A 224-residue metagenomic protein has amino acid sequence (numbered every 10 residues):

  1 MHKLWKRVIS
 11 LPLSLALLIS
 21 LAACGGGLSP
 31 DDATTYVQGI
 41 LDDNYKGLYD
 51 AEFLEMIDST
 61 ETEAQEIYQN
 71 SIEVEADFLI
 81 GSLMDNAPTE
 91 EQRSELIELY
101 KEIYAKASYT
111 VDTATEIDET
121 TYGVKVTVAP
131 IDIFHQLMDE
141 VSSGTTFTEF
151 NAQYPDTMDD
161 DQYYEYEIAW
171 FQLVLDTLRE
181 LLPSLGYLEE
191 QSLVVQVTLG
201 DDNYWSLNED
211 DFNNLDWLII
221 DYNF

Functional and structural regions predicted by a protein language model:
M1-P12: Bacterial N-terminal signal peptides that target proteins for export
I19-A23: C-terminal motif of bacterial Sec signal peptides marking the signal peptidase cleavage site
G26-A105, Y109-T110: Core segments of small alpha/beta cavity-forming domains
L83, F134-E189: Mixed-charge, low-complexity intrinsically disordered segments
A107-E119, H135-G144: Surface-exposed short loop/turn segments
T120-V128: A short hydrophobic beta-strand element
V128-F134, L199-D201: Beta-strand elements of well-folded, non-transmembrane domains
T145-M158, P183-F224: Short beta-strand edge/turn micro-motifs at domain boundaries
